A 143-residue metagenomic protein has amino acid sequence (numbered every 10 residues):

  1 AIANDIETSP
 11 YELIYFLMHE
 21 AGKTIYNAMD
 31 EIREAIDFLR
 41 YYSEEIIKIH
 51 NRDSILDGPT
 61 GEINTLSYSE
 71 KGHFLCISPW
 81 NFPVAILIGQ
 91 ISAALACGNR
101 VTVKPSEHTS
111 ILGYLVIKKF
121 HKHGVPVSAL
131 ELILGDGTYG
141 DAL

Functional and structural regions predicted by a protein language model:
A1-E62: N-terminal Rossmann-like NAD(P)+-binding subdomain of aldehyde/semialdehyde dehydrogenases
M18, G22, I46-L143: Rossmann-like NAD(P) dinucleotide-binding subdomain of oxidoreductase/dehydrogenase enzymes
